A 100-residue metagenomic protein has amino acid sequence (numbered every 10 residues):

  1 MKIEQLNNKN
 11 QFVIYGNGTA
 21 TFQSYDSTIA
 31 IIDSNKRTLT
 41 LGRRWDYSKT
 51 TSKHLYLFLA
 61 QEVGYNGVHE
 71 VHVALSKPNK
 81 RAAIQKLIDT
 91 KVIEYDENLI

Functional and structural regions predicted by a protein language model:
M1-I100: Terminal leader/tail segments of proteins
